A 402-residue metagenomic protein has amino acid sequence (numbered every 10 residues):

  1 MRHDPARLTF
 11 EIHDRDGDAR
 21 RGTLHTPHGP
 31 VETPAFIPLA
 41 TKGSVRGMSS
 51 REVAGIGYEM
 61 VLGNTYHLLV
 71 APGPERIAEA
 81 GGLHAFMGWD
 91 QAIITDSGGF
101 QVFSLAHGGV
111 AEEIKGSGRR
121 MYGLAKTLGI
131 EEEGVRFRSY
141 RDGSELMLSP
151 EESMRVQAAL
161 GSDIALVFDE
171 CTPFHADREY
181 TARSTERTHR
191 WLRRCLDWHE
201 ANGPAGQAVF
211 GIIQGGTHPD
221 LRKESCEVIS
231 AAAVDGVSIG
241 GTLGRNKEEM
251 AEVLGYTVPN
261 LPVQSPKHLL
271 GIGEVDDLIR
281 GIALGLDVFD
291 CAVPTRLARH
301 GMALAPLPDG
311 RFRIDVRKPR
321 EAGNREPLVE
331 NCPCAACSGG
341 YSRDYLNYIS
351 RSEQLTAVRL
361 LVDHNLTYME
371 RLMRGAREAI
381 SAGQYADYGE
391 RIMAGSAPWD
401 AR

Functional and structural regions predicted by a protein language model:
M1, E186-H189, L196-W198, N202-L328: Glycine-rich phosphate/ribose-binding loops and adjacent secondary-structure elements that form binding surfaces
M1-G203, I314-A322, G340: Non-catalytic, usually N-terminal nucleic-acid engagement modules in DNA/RNA processing proteins
M1-H25, V31-A35, G47, F168-H175 (+1 more regions): C-terminal extensions of enzymes
G29, V61, D96, Q157 (+5 more regions): Conserved, mostly hydrophobic/aromatic
L105-H107, P327, I349: Short conserved micro-motifs at the rims of enzyme active sites and ligand-binding pockets
S153, S184, T188-W191, C195 (+5 more regions): Alpha-helical packing segments of well-folded alpha/beta enzyme cores
P173-R178, A182, G236-T242, L355-V358: Glycine- and acidic
